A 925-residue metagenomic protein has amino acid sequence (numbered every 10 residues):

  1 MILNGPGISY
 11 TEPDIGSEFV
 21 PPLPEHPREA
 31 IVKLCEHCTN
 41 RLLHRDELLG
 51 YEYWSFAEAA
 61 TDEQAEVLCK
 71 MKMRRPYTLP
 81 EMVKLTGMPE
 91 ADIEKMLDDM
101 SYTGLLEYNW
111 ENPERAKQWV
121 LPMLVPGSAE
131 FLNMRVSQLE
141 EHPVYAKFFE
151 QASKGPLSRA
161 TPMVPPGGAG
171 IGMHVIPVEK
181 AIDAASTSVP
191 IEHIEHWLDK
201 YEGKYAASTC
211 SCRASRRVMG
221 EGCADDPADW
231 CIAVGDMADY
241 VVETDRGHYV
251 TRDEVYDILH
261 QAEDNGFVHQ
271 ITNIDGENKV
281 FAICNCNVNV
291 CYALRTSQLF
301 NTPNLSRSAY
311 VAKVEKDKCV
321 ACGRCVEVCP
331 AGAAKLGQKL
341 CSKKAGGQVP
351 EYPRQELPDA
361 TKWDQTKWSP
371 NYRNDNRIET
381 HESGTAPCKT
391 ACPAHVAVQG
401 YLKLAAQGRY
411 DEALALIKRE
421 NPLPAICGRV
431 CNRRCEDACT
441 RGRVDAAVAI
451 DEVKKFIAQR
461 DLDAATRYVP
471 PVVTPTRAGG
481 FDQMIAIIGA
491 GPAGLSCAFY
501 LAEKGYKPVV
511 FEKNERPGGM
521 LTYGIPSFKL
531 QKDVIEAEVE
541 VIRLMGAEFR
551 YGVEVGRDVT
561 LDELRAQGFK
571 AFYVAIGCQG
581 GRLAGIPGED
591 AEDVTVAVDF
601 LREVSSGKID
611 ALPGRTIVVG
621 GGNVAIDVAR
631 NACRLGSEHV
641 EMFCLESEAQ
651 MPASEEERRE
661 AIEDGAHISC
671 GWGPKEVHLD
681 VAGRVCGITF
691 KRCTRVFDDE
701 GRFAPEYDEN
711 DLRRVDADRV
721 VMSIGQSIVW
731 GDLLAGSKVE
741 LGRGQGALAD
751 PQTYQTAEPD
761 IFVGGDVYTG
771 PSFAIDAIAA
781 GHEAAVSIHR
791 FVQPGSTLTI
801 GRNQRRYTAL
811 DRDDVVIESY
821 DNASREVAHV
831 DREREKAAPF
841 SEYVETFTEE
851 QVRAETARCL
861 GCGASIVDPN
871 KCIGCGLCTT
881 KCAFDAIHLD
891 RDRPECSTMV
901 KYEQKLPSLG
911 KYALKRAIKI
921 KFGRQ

Functional and structural regions predicted by a protein language model:
K33-C35, F56-A57, H196-D199, G203-V320 (+12 more regions): Ferredoxin-type iron-sulfur electron-transfer modules and their immediate structural context
R74-T86: Short acidic, hydrophobic short linear motifs in intrinsically disordered regions
T86-Y102: Short amphipathic alpha-helical interaction segments
S101-N112, A334-K335, I887: A short, conserved structural fragment
R115-K154, L909, R916: Short, amphipathic alpha-helical interaction segments positioned at domain boundaries
V396-Q399, A405-A406, A447-D451, I487-V555 (+5 more regions): Beta1-alpha1 glycine-rich phosphate/pyrophosphate-binding loop at the start of Rossmann-like nucleotide-binding domains
I488-P492, G621-G622, D766: Glycine-rich Rossmann-fold phosphate-binding loop(s) that bind the pyrophosphate of adenine dinucleotide cofactors
D533-L583, T595-L612, R634-G744: A Rossmann-like FAD-binding core segment of flavoenzymes
